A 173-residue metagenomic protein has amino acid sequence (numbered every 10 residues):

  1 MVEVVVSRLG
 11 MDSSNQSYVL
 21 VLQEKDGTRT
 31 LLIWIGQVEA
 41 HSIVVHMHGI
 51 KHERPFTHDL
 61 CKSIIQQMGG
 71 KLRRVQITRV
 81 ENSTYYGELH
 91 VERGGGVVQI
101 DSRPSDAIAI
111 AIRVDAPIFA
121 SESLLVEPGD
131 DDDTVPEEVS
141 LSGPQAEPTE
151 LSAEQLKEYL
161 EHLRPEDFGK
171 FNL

Functional and structural regions predicted by a protein language model:
M1-L173: Divalent-cation
